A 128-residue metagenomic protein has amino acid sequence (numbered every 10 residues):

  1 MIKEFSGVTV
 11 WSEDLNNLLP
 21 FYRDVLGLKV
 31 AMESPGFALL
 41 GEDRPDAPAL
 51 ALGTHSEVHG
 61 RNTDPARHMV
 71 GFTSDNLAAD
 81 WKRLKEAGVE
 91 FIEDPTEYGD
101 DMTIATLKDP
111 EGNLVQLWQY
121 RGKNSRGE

Functional and structural regions predicted by a protein language model:
M1, W81-E128: Vicinal oxygen chelate
M1-L19, D46, H68-V70, R121-E128: N-terminal beta-strand motif that seeds the catalytic metal site of vicinal oxygen chelate
E4-E13, G41-E42, H59-A87, T103-K108 (+1 more regions): Vicinal oxygen chelate
L15, E33-P35, R44-D46, Y98-D100 (+1 more regions): Short strand-connecting beta-turns/loops that link adjacent beta-strands
D24-A31, V89-E90: Conserved acetyl-CoA-binding loop of GNAT-fold acetyltransferases
K29-D64, L114-Y120: Conserved short beta-strand elements that form part of the metal-binding/catalytic scaffold of enzyme active sites
P35, H55, N76, E97-Y98: Short beta->alpha connector loops
